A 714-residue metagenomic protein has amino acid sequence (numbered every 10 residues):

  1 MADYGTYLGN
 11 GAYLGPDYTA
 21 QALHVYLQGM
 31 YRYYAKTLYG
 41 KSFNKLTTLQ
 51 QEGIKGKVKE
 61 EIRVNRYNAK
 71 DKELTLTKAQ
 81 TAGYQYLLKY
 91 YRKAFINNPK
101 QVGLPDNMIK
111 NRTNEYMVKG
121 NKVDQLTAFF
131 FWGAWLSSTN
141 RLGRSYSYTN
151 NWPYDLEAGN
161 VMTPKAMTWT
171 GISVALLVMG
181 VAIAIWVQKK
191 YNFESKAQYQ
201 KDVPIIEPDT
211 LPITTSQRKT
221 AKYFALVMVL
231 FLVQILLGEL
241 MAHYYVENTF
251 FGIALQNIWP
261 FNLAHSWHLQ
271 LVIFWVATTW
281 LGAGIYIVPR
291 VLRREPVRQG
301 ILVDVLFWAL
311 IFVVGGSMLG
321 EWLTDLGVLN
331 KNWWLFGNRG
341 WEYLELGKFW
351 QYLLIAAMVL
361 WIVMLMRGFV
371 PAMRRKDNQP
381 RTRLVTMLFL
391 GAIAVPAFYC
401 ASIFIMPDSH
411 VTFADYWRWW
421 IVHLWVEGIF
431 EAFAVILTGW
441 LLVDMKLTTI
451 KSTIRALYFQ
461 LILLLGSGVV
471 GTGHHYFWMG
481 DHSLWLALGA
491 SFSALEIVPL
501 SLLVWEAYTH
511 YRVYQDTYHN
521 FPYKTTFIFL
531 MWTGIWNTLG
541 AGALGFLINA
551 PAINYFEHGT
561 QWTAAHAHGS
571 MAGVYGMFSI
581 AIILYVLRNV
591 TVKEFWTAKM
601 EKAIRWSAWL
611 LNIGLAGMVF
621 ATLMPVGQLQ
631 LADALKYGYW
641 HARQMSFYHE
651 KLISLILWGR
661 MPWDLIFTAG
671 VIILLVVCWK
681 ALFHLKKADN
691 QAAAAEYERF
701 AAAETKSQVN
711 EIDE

Functional and structural regions predicted by a protein language model:
M1, G29, E115-G180, I213-V233 (+9 more regions): Membrane-entry segments of alpha-helical transmembrane domains in multi-pass membrane proteins
M1-K165: Soluble extramembrane regions of membrane proteins in the secretory/endomembrane system
D3-Y7, A12-T48, R290-V291, V297-L365: Hydrophobic or amphipathic alpha-helical targeting/insertion segments
I185-S195, D202-K222, H243-Q256, P260 (+11 more regions): Juxtamembrane membrane-water interface segments of multi-pass membrane proteins, especially cytoplasmic-side
V227-G238, L306-G320, I393-V395, T533-T538 (+1 more regions): Hydrophobic alpha-helical membrane-insertion segments
L390-F398, E431, A456-T472, V498 (+3 more regions): Hydrophobic membrane-spanning alpha-helices of multi-pass integral membrane proteins
A695-E714: Short, intrinsically disordered terminal tails adjacent to the first/last structured region
